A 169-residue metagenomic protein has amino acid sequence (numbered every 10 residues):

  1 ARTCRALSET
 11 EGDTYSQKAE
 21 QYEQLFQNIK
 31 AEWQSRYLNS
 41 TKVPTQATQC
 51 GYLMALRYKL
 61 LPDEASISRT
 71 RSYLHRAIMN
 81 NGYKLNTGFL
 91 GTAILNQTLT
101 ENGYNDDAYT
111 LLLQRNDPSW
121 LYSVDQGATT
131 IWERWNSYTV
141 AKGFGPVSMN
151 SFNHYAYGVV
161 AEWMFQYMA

Functional and structural regions predicted by a protein language model:
A1-A169: Active-site core of glycosidic bond-cleaving carbohydrate-active enzymes
